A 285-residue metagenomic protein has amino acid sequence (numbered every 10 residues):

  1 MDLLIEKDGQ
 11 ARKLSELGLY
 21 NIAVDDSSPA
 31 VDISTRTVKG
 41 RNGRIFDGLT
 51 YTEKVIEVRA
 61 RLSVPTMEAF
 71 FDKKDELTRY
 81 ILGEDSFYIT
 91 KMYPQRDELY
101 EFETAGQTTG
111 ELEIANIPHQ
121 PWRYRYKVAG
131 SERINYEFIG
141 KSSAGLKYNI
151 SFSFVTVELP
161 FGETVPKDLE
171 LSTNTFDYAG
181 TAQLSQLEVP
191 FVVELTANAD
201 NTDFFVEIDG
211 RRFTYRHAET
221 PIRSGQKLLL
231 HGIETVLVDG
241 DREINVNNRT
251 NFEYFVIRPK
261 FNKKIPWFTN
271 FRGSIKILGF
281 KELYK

Functional and structural regions predicted by a protein language model:
M1-T37, F71: Polar/acidic, low-complexity leader/linker segments enriched in S/T/G and N/D
N21-R59, S63-V64, I134-K141: Short, solvent-exposed beta-alpha or beta-beta edge segments that form flexible loop/patches at the rim of ligand
G43-A69, G145-P160, N262: Oligomerization/assembly interface segments of phage tail-like spikes and tubes
T50-K54, I81-G83, A144-Y148, Q183-L187 (+2 more regions): Solvent-exposed loop and beta-edge segments used for protein-protein assembly and interaction
L62-Y88: Compositionally biased, low-complexity regions
S86-Y100, F205, K263-P266: Short conserved beta-strand and strand-loop elements enriched in small hydrophobics with frequent Asp/Gly
T90-P160: Short beta-strand and beta-hairpin "edge-sheet" elements
G162-K285: Intrinsically disordered, low-complexity segments enriched in serine, threonine, and glycine
